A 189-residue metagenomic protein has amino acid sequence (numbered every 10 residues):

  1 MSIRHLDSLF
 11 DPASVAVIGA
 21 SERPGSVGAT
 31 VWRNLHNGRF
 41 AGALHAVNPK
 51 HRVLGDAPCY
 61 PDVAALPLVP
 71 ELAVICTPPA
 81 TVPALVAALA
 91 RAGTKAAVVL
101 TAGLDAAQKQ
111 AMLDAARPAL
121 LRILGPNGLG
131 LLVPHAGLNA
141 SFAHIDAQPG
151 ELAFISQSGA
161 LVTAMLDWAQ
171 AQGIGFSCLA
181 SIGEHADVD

Functional and structural regions predicted by a protein language model:
M1-D189: Catalytic-core regions of core metabolic enzymes, especially those transforming organic acids/acyl-group intermediates
